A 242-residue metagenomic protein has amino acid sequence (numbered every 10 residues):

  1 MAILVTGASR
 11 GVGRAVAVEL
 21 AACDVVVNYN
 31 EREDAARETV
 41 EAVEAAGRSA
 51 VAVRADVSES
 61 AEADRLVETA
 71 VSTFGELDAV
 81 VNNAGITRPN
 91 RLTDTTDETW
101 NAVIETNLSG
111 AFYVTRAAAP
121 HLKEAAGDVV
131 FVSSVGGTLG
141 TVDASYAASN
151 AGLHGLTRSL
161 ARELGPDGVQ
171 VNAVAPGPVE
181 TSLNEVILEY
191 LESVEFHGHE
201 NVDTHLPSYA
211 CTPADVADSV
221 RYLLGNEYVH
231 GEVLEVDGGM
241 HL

Functional and structural regions predicted by a protein language model:
S9-R10: Conserved glycine-rich cofactor-binding loop
A22-E38: Conserved glycine-rich Rossmann-like NAD(P)H-binding loop of the short-chain dehydrogenase/reductase
R91-L92, T99-I104, E200-N201: Substrate-binding pocket helix/loop in short-chain dehydrogenase/reductase
F112, H121-K123, A210-V236, H241: C-terminal substrate-recognition "lid" of short-chain dehydrogenase/reductases
T115-R116, R158: A short, exposed helix-loop element centered on a Lys and neighboring polar residues
V130-G152, T157-P166, P178-V179: Catalytic loop of short-chain dehydrogenase/reductase
Y190-D215: Catalytic Tyr-x(3-8)-Lys segment
